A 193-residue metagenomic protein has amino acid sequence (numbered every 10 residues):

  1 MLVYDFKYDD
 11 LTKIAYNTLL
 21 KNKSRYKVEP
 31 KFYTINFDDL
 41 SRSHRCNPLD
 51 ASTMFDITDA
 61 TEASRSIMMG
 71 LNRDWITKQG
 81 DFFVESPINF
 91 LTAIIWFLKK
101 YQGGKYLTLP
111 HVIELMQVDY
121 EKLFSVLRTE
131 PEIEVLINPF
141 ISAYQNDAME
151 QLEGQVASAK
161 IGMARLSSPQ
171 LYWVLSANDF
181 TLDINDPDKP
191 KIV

Functional and structural regions predicted by a protein language model:
M1-V193: P-loop NTPase motor domains
